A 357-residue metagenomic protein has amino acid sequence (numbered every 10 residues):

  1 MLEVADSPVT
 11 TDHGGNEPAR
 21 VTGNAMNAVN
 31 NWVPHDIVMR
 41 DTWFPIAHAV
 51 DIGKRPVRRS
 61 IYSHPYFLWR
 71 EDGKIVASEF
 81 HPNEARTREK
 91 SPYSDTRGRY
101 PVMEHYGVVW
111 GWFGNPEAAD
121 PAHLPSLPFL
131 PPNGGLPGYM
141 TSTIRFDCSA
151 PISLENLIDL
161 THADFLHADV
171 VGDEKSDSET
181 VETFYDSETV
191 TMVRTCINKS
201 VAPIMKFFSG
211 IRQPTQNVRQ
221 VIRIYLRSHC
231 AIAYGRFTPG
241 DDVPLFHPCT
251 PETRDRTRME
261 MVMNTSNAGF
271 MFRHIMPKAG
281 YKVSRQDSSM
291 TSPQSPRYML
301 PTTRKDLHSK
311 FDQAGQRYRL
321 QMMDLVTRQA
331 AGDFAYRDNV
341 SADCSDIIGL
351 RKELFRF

Functional and structural regions predicted by a protein language model:
M1-H13, N31-H35, R40, P45-G138 (+1 more regions): Rieske [2Fe-2S] iron-sulfur-binding domain
L2-D6, N30-W32, E71-G73, E117-F357: C-terminal catalytic domain of Rieske-type non-heme iron oxygenases
N16-E17, E174: Compositionally biased, intrinsically disordered low-complexity regions
P18-P34: Short, compositionally biased leader-like segments
N27, V38, H105-G107, H229 (+1 more regions): Alpha-helical structural elements
